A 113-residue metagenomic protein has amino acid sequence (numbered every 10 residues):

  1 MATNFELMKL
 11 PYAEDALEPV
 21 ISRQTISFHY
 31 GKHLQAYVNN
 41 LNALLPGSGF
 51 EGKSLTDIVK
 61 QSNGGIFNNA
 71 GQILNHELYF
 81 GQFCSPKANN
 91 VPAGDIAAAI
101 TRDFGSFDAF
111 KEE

Functional and structural regions predicted by a protein language model:
M1-E113: Feature for soluble, non-membrane regions of globular proteins
